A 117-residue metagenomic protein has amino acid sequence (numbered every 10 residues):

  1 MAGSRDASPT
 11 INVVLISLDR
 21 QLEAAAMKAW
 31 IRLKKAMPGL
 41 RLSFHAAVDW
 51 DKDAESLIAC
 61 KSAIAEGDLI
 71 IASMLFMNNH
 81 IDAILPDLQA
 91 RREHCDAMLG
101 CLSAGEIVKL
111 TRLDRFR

Functional and structural regions predicted by a protein language model:
M1-R117: An N-terminal assembly and electron-transfer interface module characteristic of large anaerobic redox and radical
